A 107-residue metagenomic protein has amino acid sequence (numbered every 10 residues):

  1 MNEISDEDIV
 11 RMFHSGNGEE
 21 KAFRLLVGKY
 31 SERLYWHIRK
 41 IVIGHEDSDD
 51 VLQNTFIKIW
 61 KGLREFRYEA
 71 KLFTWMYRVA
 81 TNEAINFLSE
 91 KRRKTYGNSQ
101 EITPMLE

Functional and structural regions predicted by a protein language model:
M1-R33: N-terminal module of bacterial RNA polymerase sigma factors
N2-I9, K94-E107: Internal acidic/polar
E7-V10, E20-R24, H45, D49 (+3 more regions): Short, structured helix-loop boundary elements
S15, I43, F56-K71, E90-R92: Sigma70-family region 2
G16-L25, Y35-N54: Short, charged helix-capping/linker segments at alpha-helix termini
L26, W75, K91: Alpha-helical DNA-contacting segments of helix-turn-helix folds
W36, D50-I57, A70-N82: Structural recognition of an alpha-helix C-terminal capping motif at a helix-to-coil junction
E65-R67, T81-S99: Arg/Lys-rich amphipathic alpha helix in sigma70-family domain 2
